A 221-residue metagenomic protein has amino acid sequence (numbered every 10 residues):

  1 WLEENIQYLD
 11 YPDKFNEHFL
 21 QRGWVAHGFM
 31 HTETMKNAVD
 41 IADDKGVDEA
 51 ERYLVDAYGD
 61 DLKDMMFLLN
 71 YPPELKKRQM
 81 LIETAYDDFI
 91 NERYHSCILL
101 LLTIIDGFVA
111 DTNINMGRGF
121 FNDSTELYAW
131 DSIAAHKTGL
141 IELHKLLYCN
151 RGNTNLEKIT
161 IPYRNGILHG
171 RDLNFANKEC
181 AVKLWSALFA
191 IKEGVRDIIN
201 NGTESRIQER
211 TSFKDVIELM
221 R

Functional and structural regions predicted by a protein language model:
W1-F67: Internal, Lys/Arg-enriched amphipathic helical interaction segments that engage polyanionic partners
W1-R22, A26, L188, V195-R221: A cross-kingdom marker of C-terminal helix-rich interaction/assembly modules
D43-G46, F67, N122-D123, N177-C180: Intrinsic-disorder/low-complexity, polar/charged segments
D48-V55, Y71-L75, Y94, I98 (+1 more regions): Amphipathic, non-membrane alpha-helical segments in soluble helical-bundle scaffolds
D61-L69, R78-A85, Y163-H169: Glycine-rich, often proline-containing surface loops adjacent to acidic residues and nearby aromatics that form
L69-P73, E126-P162, F175: Short, mixed-charge amphipathic alpha-helical segments
N70-W130: Amphipathic alpha-helical interface elements
Y148-D215: Charge-enriched, short contiguous segments at helix-coil
